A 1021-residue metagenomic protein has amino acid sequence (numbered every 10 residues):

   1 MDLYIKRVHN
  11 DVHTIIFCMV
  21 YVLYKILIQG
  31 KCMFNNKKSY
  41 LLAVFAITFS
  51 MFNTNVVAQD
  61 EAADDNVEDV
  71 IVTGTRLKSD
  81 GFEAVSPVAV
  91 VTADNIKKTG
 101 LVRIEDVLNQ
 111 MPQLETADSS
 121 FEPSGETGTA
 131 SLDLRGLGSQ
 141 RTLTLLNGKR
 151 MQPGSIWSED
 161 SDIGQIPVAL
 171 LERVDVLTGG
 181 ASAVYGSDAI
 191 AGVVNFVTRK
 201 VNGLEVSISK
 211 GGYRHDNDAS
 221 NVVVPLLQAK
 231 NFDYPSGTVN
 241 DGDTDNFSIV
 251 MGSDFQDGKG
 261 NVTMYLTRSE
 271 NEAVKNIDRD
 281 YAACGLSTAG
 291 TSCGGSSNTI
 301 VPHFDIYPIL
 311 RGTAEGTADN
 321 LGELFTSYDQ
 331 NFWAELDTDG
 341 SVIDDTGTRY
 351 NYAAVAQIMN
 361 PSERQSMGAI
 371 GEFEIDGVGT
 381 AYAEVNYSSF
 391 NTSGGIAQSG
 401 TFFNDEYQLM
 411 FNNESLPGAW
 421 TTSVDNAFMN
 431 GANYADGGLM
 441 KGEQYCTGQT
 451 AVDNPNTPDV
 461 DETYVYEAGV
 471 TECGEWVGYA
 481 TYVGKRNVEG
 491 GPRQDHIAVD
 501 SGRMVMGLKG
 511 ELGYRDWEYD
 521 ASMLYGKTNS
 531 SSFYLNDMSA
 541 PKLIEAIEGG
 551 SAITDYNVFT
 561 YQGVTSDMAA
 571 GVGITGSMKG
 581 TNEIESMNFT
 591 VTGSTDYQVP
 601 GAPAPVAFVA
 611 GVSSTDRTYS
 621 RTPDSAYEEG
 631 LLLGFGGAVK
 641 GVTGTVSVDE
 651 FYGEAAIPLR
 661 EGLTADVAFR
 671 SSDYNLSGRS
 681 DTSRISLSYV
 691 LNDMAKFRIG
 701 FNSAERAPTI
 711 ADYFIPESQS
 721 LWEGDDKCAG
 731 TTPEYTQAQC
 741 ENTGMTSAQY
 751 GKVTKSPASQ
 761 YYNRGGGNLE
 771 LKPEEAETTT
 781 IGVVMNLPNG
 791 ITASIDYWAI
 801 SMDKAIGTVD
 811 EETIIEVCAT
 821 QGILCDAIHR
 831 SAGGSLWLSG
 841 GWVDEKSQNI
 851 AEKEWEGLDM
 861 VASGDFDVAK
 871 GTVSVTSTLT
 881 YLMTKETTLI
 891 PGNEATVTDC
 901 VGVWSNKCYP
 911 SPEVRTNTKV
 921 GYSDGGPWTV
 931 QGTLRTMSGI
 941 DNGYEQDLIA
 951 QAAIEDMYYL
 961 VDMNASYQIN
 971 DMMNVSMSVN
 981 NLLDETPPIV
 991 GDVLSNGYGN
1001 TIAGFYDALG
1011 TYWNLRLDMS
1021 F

Functional and structural regions predicted by a protein language model:
D2-T99, D106-N109, S248, G252-S253 (+4 more regions): N-terminal Sec signal peptide and the immediately downstream disordered periplasmic leader that contains the TonB box
D64-D65, V201-L204, Q256-K259, D376-G379 (+10 more regions): Short loop/turn motifs that connect adjacent beta-strands in outer-membrane beta-barrel proteins
I104-V107, M111, A130-L132, D162-G164 (+2 more regions): N-terminal periplasmic accessory domains that precede and gate Gram-negative outer-membrane beta-barrel machines
E105, N109-R150: Extracytoplasmic beta-strand/coil segments of soluble accessory domains associated with Gram-negative outer-membrane
R150-T178, V223-K230: Short acidic/polar hinge/loop motifs at secondary-structure boundaries that mediate gating or recognition
N271-V274, D278-A289, L324-S362, G368 (+4 more regions): Surface-exposed, low-complexity loop segments enriched in small/polar and acidic residues
S720, G871, V875-Q968, L983-D984: C-terminal beta-barrel architecture of Gram-negative outer-membrane proteins
T792, D803, M883-T884, L934-G943 (+1 more regions): C-terminal beta-signal and adjacent terminal beta-strands/loops of Gram-negative outer-membrane beta-barrel proteins
